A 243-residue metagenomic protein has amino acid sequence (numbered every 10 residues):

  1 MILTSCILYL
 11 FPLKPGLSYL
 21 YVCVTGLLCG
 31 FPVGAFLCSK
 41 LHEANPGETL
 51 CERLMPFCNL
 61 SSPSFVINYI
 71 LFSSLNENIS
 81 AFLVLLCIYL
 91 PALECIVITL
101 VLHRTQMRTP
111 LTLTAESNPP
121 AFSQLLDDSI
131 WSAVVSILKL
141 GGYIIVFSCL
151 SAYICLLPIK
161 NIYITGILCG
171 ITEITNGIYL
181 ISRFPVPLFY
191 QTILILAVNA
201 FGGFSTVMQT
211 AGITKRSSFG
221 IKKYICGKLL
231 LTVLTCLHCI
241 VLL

Functional and structural regions predicted by a protein language model:
M1-K40, S123-I181: Membrane-embedded alpha-helical segments and adjacent helix-loop junctions characteristic of multi-pass solute
T4, G26, G30, C87-P91 (+10 more regions): Alpha-helical transmembrane segments in multi-pass membrane proteins
L10, K14, A44, N78 (+5 more regions): Membrane-interface elements of multi-pass transporters and channels
K14-L75, L168-R183, Q191-T214: Alpha-helical membrane segments and immediately flanking helix-loop junctions that form or couple to the substrate/ion
N45-V101, I213-L237: Membrane-core helix-loop-helix motifs of multi-pass transport proteins
V84, I88, T165, C169 (+4 more regions): Pore-lining and gate-forming transmembrane alpha-helices of multi-pass membrane transport proteins
R104-W131: Intrinsically disordered, low-complexity non-transmembrane regions of multi-pass membrane transporters
L237-L243: Juxtamembrane boundary at the C-terminal end of a transmembrane helix
